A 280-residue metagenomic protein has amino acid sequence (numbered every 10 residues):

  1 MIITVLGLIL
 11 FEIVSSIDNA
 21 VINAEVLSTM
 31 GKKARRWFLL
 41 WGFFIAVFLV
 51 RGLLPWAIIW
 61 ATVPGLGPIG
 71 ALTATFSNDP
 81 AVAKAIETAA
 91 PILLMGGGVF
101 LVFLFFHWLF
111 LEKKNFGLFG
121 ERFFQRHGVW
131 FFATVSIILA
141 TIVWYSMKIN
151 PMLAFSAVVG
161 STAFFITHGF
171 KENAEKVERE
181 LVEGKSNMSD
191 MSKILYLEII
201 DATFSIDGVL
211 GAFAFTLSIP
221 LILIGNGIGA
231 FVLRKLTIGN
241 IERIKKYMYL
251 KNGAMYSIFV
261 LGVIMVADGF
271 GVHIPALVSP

Functional and structural regions predicted by a protein language model:
M1-P280: Multi-pass alpha-helical transmembrane bundle typical of ion/small-solute transporters and intramembrane aspartyl
